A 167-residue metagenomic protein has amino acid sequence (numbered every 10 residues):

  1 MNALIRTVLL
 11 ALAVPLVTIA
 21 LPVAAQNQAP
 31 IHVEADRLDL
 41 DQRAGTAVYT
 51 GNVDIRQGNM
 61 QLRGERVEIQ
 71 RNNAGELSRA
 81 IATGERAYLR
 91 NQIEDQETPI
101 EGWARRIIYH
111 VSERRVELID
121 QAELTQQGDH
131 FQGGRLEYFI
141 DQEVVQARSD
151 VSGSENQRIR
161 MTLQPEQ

Functional and structural regions predicted by a protein language model:
M1-Q167: Mature-chain termini and adjacent capping regions
